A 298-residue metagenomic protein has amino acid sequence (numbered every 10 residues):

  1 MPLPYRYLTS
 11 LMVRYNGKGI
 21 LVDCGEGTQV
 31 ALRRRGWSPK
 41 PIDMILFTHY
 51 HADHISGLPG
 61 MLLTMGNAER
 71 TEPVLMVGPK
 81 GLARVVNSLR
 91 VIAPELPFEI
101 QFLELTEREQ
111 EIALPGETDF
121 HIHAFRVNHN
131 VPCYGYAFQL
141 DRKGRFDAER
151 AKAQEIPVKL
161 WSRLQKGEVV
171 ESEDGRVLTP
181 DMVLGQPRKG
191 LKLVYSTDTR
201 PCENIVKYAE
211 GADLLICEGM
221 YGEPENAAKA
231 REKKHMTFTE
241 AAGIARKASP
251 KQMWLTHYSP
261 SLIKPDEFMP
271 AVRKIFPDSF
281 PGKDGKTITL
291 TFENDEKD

Functional and structural regions predicted by a protein language model:
M1-W37, T71-P73, Y136-F138, G185-S196 (+1 more regions): Conserved beta-strand hairpin/beta-sheet module of binuclear metal-dependent hydrolase folds, prominently
N16, P41-I42, A68-P73, K247-W254: Short, surface-exposed connector motifs at secondary-structure boundaries
V22-G25, I42-Y50, G78-P79, V194-T199 (+3 more regions): Active-site neighborhood of phospho(di)ester-bond hydrolases with catalytic His/Asp-centered motifs
E26-V77, Q101-E109: Active-site metal-binding motif and surrounding structural segment of the metallo-beta-lactamase
G57-T64, V86-L89, I263-A271: Metal-dependent catalytic neighborhoods of phosphoester/phosphodiester hydrolases
V74, I263-K286: Short acidic, glycine/proline-enriched helix-loop-strand junctions
G81-A93, F102-E109: A gly/proline- and charged-residue-enriched helix-loop-helix capping module
R108-L255, K264-I275, T291-D298: Metal-dependent phosphodiesterase/nuclease catalytic metal-binding core
